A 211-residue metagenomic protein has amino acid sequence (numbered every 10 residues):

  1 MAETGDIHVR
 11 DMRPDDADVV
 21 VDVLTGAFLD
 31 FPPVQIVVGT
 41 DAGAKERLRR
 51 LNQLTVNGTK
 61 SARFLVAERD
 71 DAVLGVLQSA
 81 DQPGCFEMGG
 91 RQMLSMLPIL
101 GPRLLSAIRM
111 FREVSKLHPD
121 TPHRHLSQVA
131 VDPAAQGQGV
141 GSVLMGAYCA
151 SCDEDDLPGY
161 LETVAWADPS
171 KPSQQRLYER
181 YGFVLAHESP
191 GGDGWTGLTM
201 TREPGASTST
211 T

Functional and structural regions predicted by a protein language model:
H8-D22, D30: A short beta-loop-alpha structural element at the N-terminal edge of CoA-dependent acyl/N-acetyltransferase catalytic
F31-N52: Conserved GNAT-fold acetyl-CoA-binding loop/helix
R49-V66, T121, H125: A short helix-loop-beta-strand connector motif used in the catalytic cores of GNAT acetyltransferases and, in some
S61-L77: Conserved beta-hairpin
V73-A130, Q136, G191-G192: Conserved acyl-donor/pantetheine-binding loop and adjacent beta-alpha core of acyl/acetyltransferases and related
P122-H125, C152-W166: Conserved GNAT acetyl-CoA-binding A-motif
Q128-V131, G137-A150, R180: Conserved acetyl-CoA-binding loop-helix of GNAT-fold acetyltransferases
E179, V184-T199: Conserved catalytic-core motifs of GNAT/GCN5-like acyltransferases
